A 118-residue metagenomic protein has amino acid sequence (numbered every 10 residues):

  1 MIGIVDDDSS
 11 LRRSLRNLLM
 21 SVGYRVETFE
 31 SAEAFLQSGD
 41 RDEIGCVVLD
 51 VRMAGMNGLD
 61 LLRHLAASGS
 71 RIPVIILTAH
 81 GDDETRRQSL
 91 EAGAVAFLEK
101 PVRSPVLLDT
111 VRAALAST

Functional and structural regions predicted by a protein language model:
S9-E27, A114: Two-component/phosphorelay signaling modules centered on CheY-like receiver
E30-S31, N57-D60: Acidic catalytic/metal-coordinating carboxylates
Q37, L59-S70: Short amphipathic alpha-helix used as the core "switch/output" element in two-component signaling
D42-V48: Active-site beta3 strand of CheY-like receiver
M53: Receiver (REC) domain active-site loop signature in two-component systems and cognate sites in sensor histidine kinases
D60, G81-A96: Alpha4 helix (beta4-alpha4-beta5 surface) of REC/receiver domains from two-component response regulators
E84, V102-R112: C-terminal output helix
